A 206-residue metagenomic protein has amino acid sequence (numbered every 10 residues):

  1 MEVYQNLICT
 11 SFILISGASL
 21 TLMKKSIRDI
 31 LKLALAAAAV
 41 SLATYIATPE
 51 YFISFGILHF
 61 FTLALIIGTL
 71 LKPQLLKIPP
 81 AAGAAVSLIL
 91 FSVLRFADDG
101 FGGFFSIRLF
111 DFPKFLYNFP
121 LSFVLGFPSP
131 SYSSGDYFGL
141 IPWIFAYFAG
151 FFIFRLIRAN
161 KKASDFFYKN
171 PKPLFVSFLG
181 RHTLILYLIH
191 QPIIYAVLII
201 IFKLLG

Functional and structural regions predicted by a protein language model:
M1-G206: Alpha-helical transmembrane segments and their immediate juxtamembrane cytosolic regions
